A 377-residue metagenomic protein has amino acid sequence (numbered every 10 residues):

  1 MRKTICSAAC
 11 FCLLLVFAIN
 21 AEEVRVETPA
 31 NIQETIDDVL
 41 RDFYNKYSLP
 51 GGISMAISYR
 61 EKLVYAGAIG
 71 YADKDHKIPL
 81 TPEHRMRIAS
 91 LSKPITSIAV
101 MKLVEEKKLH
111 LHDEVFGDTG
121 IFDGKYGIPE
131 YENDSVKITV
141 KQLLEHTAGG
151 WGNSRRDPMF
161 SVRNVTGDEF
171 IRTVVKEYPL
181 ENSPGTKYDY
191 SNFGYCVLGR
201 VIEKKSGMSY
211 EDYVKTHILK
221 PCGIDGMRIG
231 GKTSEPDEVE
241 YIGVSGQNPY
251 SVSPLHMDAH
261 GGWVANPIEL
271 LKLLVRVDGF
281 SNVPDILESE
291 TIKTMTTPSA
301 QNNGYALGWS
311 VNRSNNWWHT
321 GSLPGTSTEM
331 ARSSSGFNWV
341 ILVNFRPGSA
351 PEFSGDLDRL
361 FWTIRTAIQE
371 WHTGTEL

Functional and structural regions predicted by a protein language model:
M1-A9: Bacterial N-terminal signal peptides that target proteins for export
A8-V16: Bacterial N-terminal signal peptides
E22-A68, E203, K220, N248-L377: Catalytic loop of the DD-peptidase/beta-lactamase superfamily, centered on the K-T-G motif and neighboring
Y47-S54, H76-Q142, N182-S191, D258-G261 (+1 more regions): Short active-site loop at a secondary-structure junction that contains or immediately precedes the catalytic residue(s)
M55, R60-K62, R87-H110, E114-V115 (+5 more regions): Alpha-helical scaffold elements that line and support the substrate/ligand-binding pocket of soluble hydrolases
D75, F170-E181, Y241-L255: The feature captures the short pre-catalytic strand/loop hairpin that immediately precedes and shapes the active-site
R87-S90, E105-W151, K204-V244: Active-site helix/loop module of the DD-peptidase/beta-lactamase fold, centered on the serine-lysine SxxK catalytic
E130-E132, S154-E235, G261-L271: Catalytic-site signature segments of enzymes, centered on catalytic residues
